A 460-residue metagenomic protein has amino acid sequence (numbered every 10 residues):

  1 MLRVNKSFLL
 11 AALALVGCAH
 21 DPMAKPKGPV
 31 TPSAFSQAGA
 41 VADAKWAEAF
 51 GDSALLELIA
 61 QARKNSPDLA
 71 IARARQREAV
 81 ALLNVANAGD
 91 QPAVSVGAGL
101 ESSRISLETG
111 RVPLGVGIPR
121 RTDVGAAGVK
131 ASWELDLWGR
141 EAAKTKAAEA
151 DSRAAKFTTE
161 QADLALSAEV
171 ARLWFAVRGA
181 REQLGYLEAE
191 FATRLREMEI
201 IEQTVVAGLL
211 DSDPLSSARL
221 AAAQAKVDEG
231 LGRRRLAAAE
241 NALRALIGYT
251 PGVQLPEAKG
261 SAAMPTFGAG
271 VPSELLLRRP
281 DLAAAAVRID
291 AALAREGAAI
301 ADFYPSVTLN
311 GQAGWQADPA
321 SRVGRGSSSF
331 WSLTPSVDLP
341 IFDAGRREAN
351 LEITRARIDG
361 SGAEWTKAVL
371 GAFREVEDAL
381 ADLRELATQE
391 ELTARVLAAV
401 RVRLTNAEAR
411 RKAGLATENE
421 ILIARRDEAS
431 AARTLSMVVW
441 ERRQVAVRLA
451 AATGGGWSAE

Functional and structural regions predicted by a protein language model:
M1-K64, R111, G125, E149 (+4 more regions): Terminal intrinsically disordered/low-complexity segments used for targeting and assembly
D21, K45, L58, D90-Q161 (+3 more regions): Small/polar-residue-enriched beta-strand and adjacent coil segments characteristic of outer-membrane beta-barrel
G51-L58, D68, R75, E197 (+4 more regions): Stable alpha-helical elements in mature extracytoplasmic
L58, N65, A72, E134 (+22 more regions): Amphipathic alpha-helical coiled-coil segments and their boundaries
A70-A88, G97-E101: Short, acidic/charged, Gly/Pro-enriched secondary-structure junctions
Q76-E78, L83-V85, T145-A147, S152 (+24 more regions): Heptad-repeat amphipathic alpha-helical coiled-coil interaction surface used for oligomerization/assembly
E141, F157-V271, D382, L386-Q389 (+4 more regions): Periplasmic alpha-helical coiled-coil/stalk elements that build and connect Gram-negative outer-membrane
